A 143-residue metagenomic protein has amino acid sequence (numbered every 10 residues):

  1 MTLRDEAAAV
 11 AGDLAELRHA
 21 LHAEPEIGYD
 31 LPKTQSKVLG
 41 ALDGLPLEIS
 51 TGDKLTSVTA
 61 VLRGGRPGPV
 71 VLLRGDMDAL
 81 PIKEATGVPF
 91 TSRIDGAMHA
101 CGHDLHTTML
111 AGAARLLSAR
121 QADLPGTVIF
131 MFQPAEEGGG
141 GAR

Functional and structural regions predicted by a protein language model:
M1-H99, T108-L124: Acidic/His- and Gly-rich active-site-bordering loop/insert found across diverse amide/peptide-bond hydrolases
C101-H103: Membrane-interface loop-to-helix entry segments
L105-R143: Acidic/histidine-rich catalytic neighborhood of metal-dependent amide-processing enzymes
